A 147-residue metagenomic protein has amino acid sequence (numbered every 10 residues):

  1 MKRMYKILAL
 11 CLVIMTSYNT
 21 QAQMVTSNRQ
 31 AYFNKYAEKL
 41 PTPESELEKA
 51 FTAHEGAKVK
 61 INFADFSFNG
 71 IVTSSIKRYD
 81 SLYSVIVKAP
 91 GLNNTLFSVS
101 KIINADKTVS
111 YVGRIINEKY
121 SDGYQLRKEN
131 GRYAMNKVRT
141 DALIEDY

Functional and structural regions predicted by a protein language model:
M1-V25: Bacterial Sec-dependent N-terminal signal peptides
A22-Y147: Zymogen propeptides/activation segments of proteases
